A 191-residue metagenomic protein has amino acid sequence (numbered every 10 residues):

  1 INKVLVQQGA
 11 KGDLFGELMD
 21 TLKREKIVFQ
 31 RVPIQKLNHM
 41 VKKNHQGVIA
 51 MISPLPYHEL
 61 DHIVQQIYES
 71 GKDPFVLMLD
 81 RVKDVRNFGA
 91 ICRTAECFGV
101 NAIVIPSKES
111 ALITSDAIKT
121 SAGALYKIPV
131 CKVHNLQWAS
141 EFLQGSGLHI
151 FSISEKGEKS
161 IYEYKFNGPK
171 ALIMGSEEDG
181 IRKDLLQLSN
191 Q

Functional and structural regions predicted by a protein language model:
I1-Q66: N-terminal positively charged helical leader segments and presequences
L14, S110-D116, D179-L188: Short, glycine/polar-rich helix-capping loops at beta-to-alpha or helix-loop-helix junctions that flank or form
E25, S121, L188-S189: Short, structured coil segments at secondary-structure junctions
D61-E69, F142-Q144, Y162-F166: Short amphipathic alpha-helix with an adjacent loop that forms part of the alpha/beta core around
D80-A90, N135: Amphipathic alpha-helical repeat scaffolds
N101-K159: Histidine/lysine/aspartate-rich catalytic loop segments that bind and position anionic ligands
F151-Q191: Active-site/ligand-binding-proximal alpha/beta "capping" segment
